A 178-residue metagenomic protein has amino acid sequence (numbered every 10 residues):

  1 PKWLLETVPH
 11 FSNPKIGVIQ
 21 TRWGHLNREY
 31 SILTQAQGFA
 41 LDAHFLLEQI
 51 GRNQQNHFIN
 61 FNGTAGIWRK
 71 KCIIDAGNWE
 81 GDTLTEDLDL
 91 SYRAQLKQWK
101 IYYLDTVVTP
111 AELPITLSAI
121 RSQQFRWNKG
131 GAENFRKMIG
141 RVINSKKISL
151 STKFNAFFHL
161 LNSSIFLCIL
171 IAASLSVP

Functional and structural regions predicted by a protein language model:
K2-L84, L117-L150, F154-F157, L161: Long helical/loop segments within the catalytic core of UDP-sugar-dependent glycosyltransferases, especially the large
V18-Q20, Y103, I169-L170: A structural signal for short, well-ordered beta-strand segments and their strand-loop junctions that often border
N27-E29, A94, E112: Active-site-proximal flexible loops/turns
Y30-L33, L113, L170-A173: Short acidic, glycine/serine/threonine-rich loops at helix termini
N56, D82, S91-P110: Catalytic donor-sugar/metal-binding loop of nucleotide-sugar-dependent glycosyltransferases
W99-I115, K137-S145: Hydrophobic alpha-helical transmembrane segments
L150-P178: Alpha-helical bilayer-embedded segments of polytopic membrane proteins, i.e., transmembrane/intramembrane helices
